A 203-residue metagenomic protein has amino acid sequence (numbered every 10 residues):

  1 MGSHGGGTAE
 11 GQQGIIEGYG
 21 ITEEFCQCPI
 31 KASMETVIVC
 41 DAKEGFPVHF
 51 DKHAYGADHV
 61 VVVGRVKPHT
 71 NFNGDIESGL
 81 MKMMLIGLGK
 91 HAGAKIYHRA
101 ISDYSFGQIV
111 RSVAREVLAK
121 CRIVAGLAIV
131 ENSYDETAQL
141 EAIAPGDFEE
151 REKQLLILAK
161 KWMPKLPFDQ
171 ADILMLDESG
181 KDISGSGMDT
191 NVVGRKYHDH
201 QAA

Functional and structural regions predicted by a protein language model:
M1-E10, D41: Active-site histidine-anchored catalytic micro-motif
M1-H4, C26-T36, G126-N132: Core alpha/beta catalytic barrel or barrel-like domain that forms the active/cofactor pocket in diverse metabolic
G11-D75: An acidic, phosphate/nucleotide-engaging active-site surface
F50-G180, V193-A202: Conserved, well-structured core segments that form the ligand-binding/active-site neighborhood of functional domains
S184: Hard-cation-handling environments
G187-T190, A203: Accessory, non-catalytic peripheral segments of nucleic-acid enzymes
